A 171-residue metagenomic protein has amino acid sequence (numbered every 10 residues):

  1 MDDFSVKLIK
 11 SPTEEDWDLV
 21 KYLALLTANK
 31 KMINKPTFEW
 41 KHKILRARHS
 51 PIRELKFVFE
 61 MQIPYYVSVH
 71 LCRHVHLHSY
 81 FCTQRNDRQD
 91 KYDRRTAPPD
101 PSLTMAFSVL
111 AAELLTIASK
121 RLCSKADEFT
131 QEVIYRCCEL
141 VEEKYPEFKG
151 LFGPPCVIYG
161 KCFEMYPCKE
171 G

Functional and structural regions predicted by a protein language model:
M1-G171: Family-specific signature for flavin-dependent thymidylate synthase
